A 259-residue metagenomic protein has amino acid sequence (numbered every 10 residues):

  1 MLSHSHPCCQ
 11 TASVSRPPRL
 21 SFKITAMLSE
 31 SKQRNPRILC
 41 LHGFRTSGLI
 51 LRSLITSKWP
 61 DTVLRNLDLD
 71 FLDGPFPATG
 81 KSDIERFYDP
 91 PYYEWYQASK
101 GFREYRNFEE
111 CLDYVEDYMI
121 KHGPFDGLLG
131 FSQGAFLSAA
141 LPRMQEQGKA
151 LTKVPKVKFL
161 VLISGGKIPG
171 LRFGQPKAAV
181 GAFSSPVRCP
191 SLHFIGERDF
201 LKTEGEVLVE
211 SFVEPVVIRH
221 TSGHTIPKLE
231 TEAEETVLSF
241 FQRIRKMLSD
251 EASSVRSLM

Functional and structural regions predicted by a protein language model:
M1-P18: N-terminal chloroplast transit peptides
L28, N35-G127: Serine-hydrolase catalytic machinery in alpha/beta-hydrolase-like enzymes
L129-S138: Gly/Ala-rich beta-loop-alpha elbow adjacent to hydrolase catalytic centers
A150-G165: A conserved short beta-strand
I168-G170, I195-T203, H224-T225: Acidic catalytic loop of the alpha/beta-hydrolase fold
P186-V187, L192-I195: Short beta-strand/loop motif that positions the catalytic acidic residue of the alpha/beta-hydrolase fold
E197-P215: Conserved loop-alpha-helix segment in the C-terminal half of the alpha/beta-hydrolase fold that carries the catalytic
E230-M259: Catalytic active-site module of serine/aspartate enzymes centered on a nucleophile-bearing elbow/loop
